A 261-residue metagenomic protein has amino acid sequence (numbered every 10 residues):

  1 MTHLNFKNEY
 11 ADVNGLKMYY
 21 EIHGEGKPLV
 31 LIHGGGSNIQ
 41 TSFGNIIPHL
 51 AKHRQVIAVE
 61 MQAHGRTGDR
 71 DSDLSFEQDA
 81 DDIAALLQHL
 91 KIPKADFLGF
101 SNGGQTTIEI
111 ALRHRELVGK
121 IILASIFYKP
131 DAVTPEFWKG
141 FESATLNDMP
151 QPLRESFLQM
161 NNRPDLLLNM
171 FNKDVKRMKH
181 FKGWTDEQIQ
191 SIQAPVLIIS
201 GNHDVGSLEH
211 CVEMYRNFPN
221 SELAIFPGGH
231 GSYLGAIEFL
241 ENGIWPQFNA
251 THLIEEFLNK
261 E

Functional and structural regions predicted by a protein language model:
M1-K17: N-terminal cap/lid segment of alpha/beta-hydrolase-fold proteins
D12, L16-R66: Conserved HGGG/HGGXW glycine-rich cap/lid loop of the alpha/beta-hydrolase fold
A58-L98, L240-F248: Active-site loop/oxyanion-hole signature of alpha/beta-hydrolase fold enzymes
Q105-R113, G119-L153: Flexible "cap/lid" loop of the alpha/beta hydrolase fold
N172-Q188, N202: Active-site nucleophile elbow and catalytic-triad environment of alpha/beta-hydrolase enzymes
I192, I198-S200: Short beta-strand/loop motif that positions the catalytic acidic residue of the alpha/beta-hydrolase fold
V205-H210: Conserved alpha/beta-hydrolase "acid-adjacent" motif
P227-E261: Catalytic active-site module of serine/aspartate enzymes centered on a nucleophile-bearing elbow/loop
